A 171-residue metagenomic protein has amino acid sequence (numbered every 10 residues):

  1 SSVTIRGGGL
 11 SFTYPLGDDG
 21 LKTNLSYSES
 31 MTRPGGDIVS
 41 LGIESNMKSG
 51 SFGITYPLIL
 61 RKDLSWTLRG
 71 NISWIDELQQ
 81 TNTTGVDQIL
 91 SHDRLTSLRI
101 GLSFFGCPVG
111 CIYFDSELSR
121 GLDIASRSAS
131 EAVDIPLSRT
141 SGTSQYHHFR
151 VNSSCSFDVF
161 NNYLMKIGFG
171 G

Functional and structural regions predicted by a protein language model:
S2-G7: Solvent-exposed loop/turn segments connecting transmembrane beta-strands in outer-membrane beta-barrel proteins
S11: Extended lipid/amphipathic-ligand handling interfaces
P15, G20-G170: Transmembrane beta-strand segments of outer-membrane beta-barrel domains in Gram-negative and organellar OMPs
